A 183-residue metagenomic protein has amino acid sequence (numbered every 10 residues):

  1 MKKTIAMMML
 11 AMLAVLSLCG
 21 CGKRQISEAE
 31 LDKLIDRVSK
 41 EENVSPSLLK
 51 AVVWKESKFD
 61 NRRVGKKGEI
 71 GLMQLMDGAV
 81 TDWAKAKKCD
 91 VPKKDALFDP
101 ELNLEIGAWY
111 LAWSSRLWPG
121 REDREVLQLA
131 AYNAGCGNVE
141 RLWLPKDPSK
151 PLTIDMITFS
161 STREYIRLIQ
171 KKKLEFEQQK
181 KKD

Functional and structural regions predicted by a protein language model:
M1-M9: Bacterial N-terminal signal peptides that target proteins for export
M9-S17: Bacterial N-terminal signal peptides
L18-N61, A84, E101, P119 (+2 more regions): Export/targeting segments at the very N-terminus of extracytoplasmic proteins
K23-Q25, I35-V38, N61-I70, C89-E101 (+2 more regions): Second-shell loop/turn segments in exported
L48, W54-A79, G135, K173: Cell-wall polysaccharide-cleaving catalytic domain and substrate-binding groove, primarily in peptidoglycan/chitin
W54, W109-R116: Short glycine/serine- and small hydrophobic-enriched flexible loop segments
K67-D90, I106-Y110: Substrate-binding/active-site groove segments that recognize and process beta-1,4-linked N-acetyl-hexosamine
V126-D183: Catalytic and substrate-binding regions of cell-wall glycan-acting enzymes that process beta-1,4-linked
